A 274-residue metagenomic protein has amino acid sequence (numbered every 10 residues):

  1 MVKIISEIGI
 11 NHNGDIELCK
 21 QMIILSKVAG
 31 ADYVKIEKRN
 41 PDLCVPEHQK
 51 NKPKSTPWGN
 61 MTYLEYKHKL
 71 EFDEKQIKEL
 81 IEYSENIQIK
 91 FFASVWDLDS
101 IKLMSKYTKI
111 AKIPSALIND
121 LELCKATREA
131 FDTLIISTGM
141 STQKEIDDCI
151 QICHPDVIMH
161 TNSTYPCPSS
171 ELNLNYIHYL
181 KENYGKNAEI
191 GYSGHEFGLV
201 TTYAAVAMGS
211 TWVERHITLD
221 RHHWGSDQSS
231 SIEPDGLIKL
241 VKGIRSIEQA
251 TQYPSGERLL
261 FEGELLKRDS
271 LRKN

Functional and structural regions predicted by a protein language model:
M1-N274: Catalytic cores and adjacent flexible loops of soluble metabolic enzymes that perform enolate/carbanion chemistry on
